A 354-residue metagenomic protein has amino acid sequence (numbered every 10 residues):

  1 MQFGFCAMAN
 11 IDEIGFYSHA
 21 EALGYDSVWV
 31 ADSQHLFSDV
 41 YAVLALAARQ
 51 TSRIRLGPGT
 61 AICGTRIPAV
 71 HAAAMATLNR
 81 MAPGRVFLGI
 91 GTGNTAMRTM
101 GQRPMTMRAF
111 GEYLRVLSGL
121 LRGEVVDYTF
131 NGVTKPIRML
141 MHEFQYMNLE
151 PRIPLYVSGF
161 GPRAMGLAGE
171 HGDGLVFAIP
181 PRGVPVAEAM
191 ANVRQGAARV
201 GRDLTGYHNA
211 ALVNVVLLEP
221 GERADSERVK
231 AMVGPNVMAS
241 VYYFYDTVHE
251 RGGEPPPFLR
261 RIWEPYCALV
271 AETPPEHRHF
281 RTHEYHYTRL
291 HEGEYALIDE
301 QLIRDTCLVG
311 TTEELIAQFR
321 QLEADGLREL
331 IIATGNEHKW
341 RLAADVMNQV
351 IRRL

Functional and structural regions predicted by a protein language model:
M1-G59, I153: N-terminal beta1-alpha1-beta2 module of alpha/beta enzyme domains
M1-I11, A61-P68, L149-F160, V215-L218 (+1 more regions): Active-site mouth loops of central-metabolism enzymes
F3-A7, V28-V30, L56-G59, V86-I90 (+4 more regions): Hydrophobic faces of well-ordered beta-strands that scaffold small-molecule active sites in alpha/beta enzyme cores
A9-A20, H71-A74, G159-L167, V229 (+1 more regions): Short, acidic/polar
G24, A47, L78, L117 (+3 more regions): Conserved, mostly hydrophobic/aromatic
S27-Q50, I62, N94-M97, I179-G183 (+1 more regions): Glycine-rich, proline-tolerant flexible connector loops at the mouths of alpha/beta enzymes
Y41-P58, Y113-V116, L120, M347-L354: Alpha-helix-loop-beta-strand connector modules within alpha/beta enzyme cores
R103-Y146, V186-Q321: An alpha-helical appendage that flanks or caps ligand/catalytic pockets
